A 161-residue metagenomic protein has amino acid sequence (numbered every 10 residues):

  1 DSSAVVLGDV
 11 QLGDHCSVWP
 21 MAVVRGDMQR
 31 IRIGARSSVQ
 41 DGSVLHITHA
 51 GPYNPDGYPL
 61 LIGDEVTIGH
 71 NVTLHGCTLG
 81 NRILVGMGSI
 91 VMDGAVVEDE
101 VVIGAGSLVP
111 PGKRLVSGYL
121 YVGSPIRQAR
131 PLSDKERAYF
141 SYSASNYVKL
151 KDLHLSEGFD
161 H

Functional and structural regions predicted by a protein language model:
D1-H15, L153-H161: Extended, small-residue-rich solenoid/repeat segments and analogous flexible loops that form exposed scaffolds
D27-A35, Q40-I62, H70-N71, H75-H161: Glycine-rich hexapeptide-repeat left-handed beta-helix
T67: Short proline/glycine- and basic residue-enriched helix-capping loop/turn segments at helix->loop/beta transitions
